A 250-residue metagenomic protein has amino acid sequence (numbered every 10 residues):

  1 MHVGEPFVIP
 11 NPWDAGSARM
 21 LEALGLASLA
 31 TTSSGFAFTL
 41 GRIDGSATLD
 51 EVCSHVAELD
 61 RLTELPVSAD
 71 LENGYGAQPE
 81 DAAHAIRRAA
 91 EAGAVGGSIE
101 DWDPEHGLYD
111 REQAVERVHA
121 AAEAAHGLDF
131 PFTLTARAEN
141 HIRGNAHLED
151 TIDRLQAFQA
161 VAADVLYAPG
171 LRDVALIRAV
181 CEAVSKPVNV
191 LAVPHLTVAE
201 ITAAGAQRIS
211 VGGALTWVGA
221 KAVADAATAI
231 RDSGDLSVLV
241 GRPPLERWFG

Functional and structural regions predicted by a protein language model:
M1-A69, G74-D225: Alpha/beta enzyme core
G213-G250: Extended, intrinsically disordered, low-complexity segments
